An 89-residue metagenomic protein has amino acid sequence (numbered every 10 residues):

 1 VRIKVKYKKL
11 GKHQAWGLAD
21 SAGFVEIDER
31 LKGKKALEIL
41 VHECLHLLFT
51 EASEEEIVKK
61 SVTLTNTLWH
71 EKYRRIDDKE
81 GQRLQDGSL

Functional and structural regions predicted by a protein language model:
V1-K35, F49-L89: Metalloprotease/metallohydrolase-associated module, dominated by Zn2+-dependent proteases
E38-L47: Active-site recognition of the HExxH zinc-binding catalytic motif
